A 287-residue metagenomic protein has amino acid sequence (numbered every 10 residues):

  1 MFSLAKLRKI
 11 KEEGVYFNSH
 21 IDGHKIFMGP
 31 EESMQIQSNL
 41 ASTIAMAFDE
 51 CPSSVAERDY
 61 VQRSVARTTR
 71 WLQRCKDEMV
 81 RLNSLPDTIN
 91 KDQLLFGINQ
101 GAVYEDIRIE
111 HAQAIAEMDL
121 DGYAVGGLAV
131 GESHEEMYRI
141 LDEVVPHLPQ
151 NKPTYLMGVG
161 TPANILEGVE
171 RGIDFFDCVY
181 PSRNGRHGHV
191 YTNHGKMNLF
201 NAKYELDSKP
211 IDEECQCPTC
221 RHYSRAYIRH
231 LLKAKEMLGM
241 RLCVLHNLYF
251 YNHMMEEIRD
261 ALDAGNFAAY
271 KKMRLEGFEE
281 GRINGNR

Functional and structural regions predicted by a protein language model:
M1, P52-S53, A102-Y104, V130 (+3 more regions): Short, solvent-exposed loop/turn segments at secondary-structure junctions
M1-I89, A202-E205: Non-catalytic, usually N-terminal nucleic-acid engagement modules in DNA/RNA processing proteins
Q37, I115, G265: Residue-level signal for inorganic ion chemistry
A41, L72, K76-M79, N83 (+4 more regions): Structural signal for hydrophobic packing residues in well-ordered secondary-structure cores of soluble enzyme domains
D49-V55, D212-R287: C-terminal extensions of enzymes
S53-R58, Q62, G122-L128, M237-M240: Glycine- and acidic
T69, E78, L82, N90 (+1 more regions): Glycine-rich phosphate/ribose-binding loops and adjacent secondary-structure elements that form binding surfaces
